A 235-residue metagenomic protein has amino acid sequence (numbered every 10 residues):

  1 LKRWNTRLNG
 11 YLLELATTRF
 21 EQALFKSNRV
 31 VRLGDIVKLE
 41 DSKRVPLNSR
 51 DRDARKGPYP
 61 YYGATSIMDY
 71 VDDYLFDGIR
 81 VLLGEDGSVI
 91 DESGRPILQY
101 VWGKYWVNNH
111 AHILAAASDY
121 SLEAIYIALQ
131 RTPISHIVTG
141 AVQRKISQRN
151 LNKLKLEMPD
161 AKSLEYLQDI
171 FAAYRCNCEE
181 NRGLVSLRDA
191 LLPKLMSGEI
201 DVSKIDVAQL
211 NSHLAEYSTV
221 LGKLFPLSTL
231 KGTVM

Functional and structural regions predicted by a protein language model:
L1-L47, D51-G63, E157-K204, S218-M235: Non-catalytic DNA-recognition/assembly elements of restriction-modification systems
L1-R3, A111-D119, I134-H136, Q148-A173: Proline-centric
T17-Q22, Y70, H110-I113: Charged, low-complexity surface segments at secondary-structure and domain boundaries
N28-R29, R50-R52, I67, D72-F76 (+7 more regions): Short capping/connector residues at structural and topological boundaries
G34-S93, I97-Y100, N211-L214: DNA target-recognition patches
E40, L129-T132, I170-F171, Q209: Alpha-helix boundary/capping residues
G63-T65, Y74-Q130, S135-L151: A short beta-sheet element
